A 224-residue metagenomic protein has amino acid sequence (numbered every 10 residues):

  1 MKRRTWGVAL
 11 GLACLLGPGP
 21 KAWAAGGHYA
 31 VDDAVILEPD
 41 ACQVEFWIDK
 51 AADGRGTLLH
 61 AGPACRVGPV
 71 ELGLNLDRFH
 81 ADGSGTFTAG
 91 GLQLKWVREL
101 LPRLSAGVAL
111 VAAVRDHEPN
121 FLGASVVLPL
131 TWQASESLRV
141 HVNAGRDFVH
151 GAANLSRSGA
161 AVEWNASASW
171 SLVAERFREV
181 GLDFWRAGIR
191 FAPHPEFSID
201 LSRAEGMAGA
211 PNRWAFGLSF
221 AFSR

Functional and structural regions predicted by a protein language model:
M1-H28: Cleavable N-terminal export/targeting peptides
W23-R224: Transmembrane beta-barrel domains of Gram-negative outer membranes and organellar outer membranes
